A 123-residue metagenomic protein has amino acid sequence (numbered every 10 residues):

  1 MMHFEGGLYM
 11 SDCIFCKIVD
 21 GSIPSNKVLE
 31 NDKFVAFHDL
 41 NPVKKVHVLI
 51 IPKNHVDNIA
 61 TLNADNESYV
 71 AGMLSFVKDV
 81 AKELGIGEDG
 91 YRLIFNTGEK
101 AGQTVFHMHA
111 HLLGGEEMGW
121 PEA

Functional and structural regions predicted by a protein language model:
M2-A123: HIT superfamily nucleotide-processing domains
